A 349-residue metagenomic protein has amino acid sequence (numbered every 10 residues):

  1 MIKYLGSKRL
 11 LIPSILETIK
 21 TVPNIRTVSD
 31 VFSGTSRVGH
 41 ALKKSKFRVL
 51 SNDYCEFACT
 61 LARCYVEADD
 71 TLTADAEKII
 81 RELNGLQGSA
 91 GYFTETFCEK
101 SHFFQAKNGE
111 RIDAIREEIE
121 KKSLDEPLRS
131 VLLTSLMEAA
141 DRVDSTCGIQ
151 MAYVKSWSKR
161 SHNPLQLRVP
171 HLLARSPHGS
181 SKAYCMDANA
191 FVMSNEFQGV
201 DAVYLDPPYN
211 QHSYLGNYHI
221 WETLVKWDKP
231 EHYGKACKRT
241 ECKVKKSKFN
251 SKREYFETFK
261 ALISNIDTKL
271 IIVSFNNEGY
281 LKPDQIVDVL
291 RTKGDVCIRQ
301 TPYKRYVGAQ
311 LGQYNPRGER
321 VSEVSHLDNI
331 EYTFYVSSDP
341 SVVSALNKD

Functional and structural regions predicted by a protein language model:
M1-F32, R37-S45, T60-L61, A68: S-adenosyl-L-methionine
R26, V200-D201, K269: Conserved acidic residues
S33, E95-N217, K229-K245: SAM-dependent nucleic-acid methyltransferase catalytic core
V49-D53: Conserved SAM-binding motif I beta-strand of class I
F57, A62-A114: Conserved phosphoryl-transfer catalytic core
T223-L262: Glycine-rich S-adenosyl-L-methionine
S247-K293, C297: Conserved Class I SAM-dependent methyltransferase catalytic core
K282-K348: C-terminal catalytic and target-recognition region of SAM-dependent MTase-like enzymes, primarily methyltransferases
